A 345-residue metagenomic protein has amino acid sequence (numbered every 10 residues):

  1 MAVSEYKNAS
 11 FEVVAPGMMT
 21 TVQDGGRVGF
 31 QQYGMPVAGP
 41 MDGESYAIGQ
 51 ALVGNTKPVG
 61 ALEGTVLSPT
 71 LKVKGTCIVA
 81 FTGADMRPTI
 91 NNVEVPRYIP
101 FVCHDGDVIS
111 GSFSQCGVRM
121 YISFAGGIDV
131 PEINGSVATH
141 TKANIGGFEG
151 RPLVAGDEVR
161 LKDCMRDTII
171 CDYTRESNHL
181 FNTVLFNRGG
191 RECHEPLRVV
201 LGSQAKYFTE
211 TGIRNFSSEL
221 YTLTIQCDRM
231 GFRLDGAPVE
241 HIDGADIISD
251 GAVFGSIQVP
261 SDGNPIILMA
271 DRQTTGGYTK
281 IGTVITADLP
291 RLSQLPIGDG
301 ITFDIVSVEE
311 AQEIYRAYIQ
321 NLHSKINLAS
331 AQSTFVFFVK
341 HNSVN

Functional and structural regions predicted by a protein language model:
M1-N345: Conserved "landmark" site that anchors the functional core of diverse proteins
